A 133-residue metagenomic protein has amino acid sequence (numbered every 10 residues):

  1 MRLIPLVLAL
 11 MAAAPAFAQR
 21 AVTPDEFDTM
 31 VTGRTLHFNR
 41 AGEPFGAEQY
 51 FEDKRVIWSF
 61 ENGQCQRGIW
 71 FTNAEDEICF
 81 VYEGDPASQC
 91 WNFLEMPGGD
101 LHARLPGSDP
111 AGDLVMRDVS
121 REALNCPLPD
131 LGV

Functional and structural regions predicted by a protein language model:
P5-A13: Bacterial N-terminal signal peptides
P15-R67, E75-V133: Lipid interaction determinants
